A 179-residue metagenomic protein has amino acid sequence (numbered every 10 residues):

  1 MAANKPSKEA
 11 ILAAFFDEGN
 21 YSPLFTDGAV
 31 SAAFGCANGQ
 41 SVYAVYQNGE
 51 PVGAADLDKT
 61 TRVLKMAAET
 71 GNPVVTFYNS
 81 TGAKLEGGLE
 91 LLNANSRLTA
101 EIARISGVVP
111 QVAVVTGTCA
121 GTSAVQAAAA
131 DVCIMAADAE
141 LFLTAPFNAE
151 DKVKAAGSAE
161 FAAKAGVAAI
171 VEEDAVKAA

Functional and structural regions predicted by a protein language model:
M1-V42, Y46-V52, S158-K164, A175-A179: Intrinsically disordered, low-complexity segments enriched in small/flexible residues
K8, D56-V63, T70, A94 (+2 more regions): Generic hydrophobic, aliphatic-rich segments that mediate packing or membrane embedding
L12, F16, L57, T61-L64 (+2 more regions): A generic alpha-helix structural signal
F34-N48, D58-E86: A structural preference for short, pocket-lining loop segments at secondary-structure junctions
G49-A67, V132, E140-L141, N148-K152: Extended active-site and interfacial segments that coordinate phosphate-rich ligands in large catalytic machineries
Y78-A179: Conserved catalytic cores of soluble enzyme domains, especially glycine-rich substrate-binding beta-alpha loops
